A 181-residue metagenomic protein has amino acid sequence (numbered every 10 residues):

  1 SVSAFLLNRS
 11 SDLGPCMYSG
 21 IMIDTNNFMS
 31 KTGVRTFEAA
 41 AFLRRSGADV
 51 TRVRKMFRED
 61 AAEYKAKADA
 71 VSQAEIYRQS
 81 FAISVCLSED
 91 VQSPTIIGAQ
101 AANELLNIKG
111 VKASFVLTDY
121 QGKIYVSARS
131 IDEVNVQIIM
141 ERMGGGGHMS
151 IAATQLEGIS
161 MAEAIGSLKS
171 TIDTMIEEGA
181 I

Functional and structural regions predicted by a protein language model:
V2-S10: Short, small-residue-biased leader/transition segments that mark boundaries at the very start of proteins
S11-C16: Active-site histidine-anchored catalytic micro-motif
Y18, I23-I181: Hydrophobic helix-and-loop "lid/oligomerization" segment in the mid-to-C-terminal part of catalytic domains
